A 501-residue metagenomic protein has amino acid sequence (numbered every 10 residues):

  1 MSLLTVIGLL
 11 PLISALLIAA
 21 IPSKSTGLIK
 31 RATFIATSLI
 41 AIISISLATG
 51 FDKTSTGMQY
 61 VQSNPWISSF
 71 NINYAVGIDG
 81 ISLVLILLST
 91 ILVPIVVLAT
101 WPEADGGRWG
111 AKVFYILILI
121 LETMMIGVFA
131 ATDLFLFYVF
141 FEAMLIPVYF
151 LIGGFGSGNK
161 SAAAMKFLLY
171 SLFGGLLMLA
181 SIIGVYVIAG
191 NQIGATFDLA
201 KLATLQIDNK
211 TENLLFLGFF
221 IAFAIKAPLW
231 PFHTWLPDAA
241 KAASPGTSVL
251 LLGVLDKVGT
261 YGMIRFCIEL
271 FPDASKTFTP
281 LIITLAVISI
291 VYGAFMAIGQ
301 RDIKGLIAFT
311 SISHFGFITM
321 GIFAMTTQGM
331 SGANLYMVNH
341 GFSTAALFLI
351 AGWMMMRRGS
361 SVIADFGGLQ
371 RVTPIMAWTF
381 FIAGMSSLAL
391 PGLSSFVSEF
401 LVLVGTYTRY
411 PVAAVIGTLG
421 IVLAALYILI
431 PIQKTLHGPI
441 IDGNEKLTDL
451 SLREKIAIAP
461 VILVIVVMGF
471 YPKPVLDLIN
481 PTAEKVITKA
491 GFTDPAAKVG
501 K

Functional and structural regions predicted by a protein language model:
S2-L3, L17-I116, N191-Q192, T196-T204 (+1 more regions): Transmembrane helix-loop-helix hairpins at membrane boundaries of multipass inner-membrane proteins
L4-T5, T26-T33, F135-Y138, T279 (+1 more regions): Short, aromatic-rich membrane-interface segments at the entry and exit of alpha-helical transmembrane domains
T5-A20, F34-T49, I86-P102, L121-E122 (+5 more regions): Central hydrophobic cores of alpha-helical transmembrane segments in multi-pass inner-membrane proteins across all
I7-L10, A111-I120, I312: Short hydrophobic alpha-helical membrane-embedded segments
G27-S38, A162-L172, T373-A377, R453-I458: Alpha-helical transmembrane segments and their helix-start/interface "positive-inside/aromatic belt" motifs in integral
I35-G50, S171-I182, S386, V422 (+1 more regions): Hydrophobic alpha-helical membrane-insertion segments
I95-E103, T123-F135, V148-K434: Hydrophobic transmembrane alpha-helices and their helix-loop junctions in integral membrane proteins
A243, T373-M376, I428-K501: Cytoplasmic/organellar membrane-interface segments at the starts of transmembrane helices in multi-pass inner-membrane
